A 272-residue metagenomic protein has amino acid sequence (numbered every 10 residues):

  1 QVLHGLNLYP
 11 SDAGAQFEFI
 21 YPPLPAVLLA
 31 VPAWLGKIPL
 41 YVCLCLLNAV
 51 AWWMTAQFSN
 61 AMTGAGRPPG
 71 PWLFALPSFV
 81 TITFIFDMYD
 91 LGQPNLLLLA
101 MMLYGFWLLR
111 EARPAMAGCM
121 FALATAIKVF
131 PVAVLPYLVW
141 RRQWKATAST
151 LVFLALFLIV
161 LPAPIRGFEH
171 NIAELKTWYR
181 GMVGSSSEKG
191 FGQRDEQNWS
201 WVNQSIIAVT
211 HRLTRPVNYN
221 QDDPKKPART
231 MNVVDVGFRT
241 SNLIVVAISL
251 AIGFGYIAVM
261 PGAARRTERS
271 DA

Functional and structural regions predicted by a protein language model:
Q1-A117, R141-D271: Primarily membrane-embedded glycan-assembly and transfer machineries that use lipid-linked glycans
A115-V139: Membrane-interface alpha helices of multi-pass inner-membrane proteins
